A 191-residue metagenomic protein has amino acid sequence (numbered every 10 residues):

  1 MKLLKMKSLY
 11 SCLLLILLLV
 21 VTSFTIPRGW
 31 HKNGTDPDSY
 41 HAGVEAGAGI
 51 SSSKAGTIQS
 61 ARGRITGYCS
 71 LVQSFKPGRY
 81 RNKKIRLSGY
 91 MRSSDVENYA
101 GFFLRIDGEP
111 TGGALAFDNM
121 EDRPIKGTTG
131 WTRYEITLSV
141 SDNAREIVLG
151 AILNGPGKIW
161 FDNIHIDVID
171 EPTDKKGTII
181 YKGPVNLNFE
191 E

Functional and structural regions predicted by a protein language model:
K2-L13: Bacterial N-terminal signal peptides that target proteins for export
C12-V21: Bacterial N-terminal signal peptides
S23-E191: Extracellular and organelle-lumenal recognition/adhesion modules and their flexible linkers in secreted
